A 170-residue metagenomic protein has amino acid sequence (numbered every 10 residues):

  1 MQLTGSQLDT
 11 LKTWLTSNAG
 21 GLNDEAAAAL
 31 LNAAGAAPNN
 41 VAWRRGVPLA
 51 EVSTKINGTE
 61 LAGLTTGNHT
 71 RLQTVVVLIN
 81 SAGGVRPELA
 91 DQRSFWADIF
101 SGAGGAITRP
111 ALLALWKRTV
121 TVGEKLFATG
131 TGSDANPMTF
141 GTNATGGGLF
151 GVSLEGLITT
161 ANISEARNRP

Functional and structural regions predicted by a protein language model:
M1-P170: A preference for well-ordered globular domain cores that mediate specific macromolecular interactions or catalysis
